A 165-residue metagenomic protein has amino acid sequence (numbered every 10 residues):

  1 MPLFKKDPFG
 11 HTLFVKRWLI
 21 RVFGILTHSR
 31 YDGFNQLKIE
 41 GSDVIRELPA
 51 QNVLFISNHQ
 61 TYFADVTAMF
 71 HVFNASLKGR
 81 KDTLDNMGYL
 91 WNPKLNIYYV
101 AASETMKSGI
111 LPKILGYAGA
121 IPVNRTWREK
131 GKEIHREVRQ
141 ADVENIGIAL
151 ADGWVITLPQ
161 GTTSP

Functional and structural regions predicted by a protein language model:
M1-K38: N-terminal membrane-anchoring alpha-helices
D32-P165: Soluble catalytic domains of membrane acyltransferases
